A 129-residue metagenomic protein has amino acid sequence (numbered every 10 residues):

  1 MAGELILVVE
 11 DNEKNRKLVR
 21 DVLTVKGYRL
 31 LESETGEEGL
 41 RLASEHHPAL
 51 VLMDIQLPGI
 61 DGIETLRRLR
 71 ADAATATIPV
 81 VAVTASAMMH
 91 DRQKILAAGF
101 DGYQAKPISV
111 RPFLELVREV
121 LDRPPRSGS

Functional and structural regions predicted by a protein language model:
E10: Conserved acidic carboxylate
K14, T35-E38, D61-R67: Acidic catalytic/metal-coordinating carboxylates
K17-V25: Charged docking surfaces used in two-component/phosphorelay signaling
G27-E34, L42, Q104: Short hydrophobic/Thr-rich beta-strand motif most characteristic of the beta2 strand and flanking loop of CheY-like
R41, I63-A76: Short amphipathic alpha-helix used as the core "switch/output" element in two-component signaling
H46-L52, L57: Active-site beta3 strand of CheY-like receiver
P58, A76, M88, K106: The feature encodes the CheY-like receiver
I108-V117: C-terminal output helix
